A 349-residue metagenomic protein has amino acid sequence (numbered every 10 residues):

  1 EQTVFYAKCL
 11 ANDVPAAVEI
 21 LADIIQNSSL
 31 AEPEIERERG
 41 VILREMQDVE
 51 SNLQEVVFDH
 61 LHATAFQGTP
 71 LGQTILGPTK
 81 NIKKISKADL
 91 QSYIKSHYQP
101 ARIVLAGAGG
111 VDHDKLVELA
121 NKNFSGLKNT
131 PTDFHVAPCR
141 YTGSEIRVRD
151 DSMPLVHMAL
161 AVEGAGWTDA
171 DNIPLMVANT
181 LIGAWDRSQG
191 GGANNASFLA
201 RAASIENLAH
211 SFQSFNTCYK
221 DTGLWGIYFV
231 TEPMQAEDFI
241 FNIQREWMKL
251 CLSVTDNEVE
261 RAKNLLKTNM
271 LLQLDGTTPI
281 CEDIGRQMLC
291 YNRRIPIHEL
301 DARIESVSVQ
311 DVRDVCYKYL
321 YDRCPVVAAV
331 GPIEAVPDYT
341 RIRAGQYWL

Functional and structural regions predicted by a protein language model:
E1-Y141, R147-W167, P174, R201-L349: Charge-rich, well-structured scaffold segments of protease-associated domains
L155, W167-S188: A conserved active-site cap/scaffold subdomain adjacent to cofactor or substrate pockets
G190-G192, Y317: Divalent metal-dependent phosphate-bond-processing catalytic cores, especially two-metal-ion Mg2+/Mn2+ enzymes that act
N195: Glycine-rich active-site loop/lid that clamps phosphate-bearing ligands
